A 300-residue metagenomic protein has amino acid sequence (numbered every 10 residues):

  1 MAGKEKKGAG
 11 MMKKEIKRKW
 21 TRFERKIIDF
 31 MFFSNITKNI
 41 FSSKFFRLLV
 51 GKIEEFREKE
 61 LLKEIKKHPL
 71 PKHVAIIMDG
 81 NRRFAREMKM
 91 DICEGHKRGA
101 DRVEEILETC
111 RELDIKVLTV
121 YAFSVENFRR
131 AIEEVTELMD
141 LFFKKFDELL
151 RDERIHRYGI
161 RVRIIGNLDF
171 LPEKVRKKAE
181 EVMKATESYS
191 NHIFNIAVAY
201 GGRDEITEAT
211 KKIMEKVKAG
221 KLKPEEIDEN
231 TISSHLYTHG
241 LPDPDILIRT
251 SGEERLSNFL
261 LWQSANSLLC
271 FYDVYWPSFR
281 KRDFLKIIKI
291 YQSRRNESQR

Functional and structural regions predicted by a protein language model:
A2-R300: Flexible, compositionally biased loop and terminal segments
